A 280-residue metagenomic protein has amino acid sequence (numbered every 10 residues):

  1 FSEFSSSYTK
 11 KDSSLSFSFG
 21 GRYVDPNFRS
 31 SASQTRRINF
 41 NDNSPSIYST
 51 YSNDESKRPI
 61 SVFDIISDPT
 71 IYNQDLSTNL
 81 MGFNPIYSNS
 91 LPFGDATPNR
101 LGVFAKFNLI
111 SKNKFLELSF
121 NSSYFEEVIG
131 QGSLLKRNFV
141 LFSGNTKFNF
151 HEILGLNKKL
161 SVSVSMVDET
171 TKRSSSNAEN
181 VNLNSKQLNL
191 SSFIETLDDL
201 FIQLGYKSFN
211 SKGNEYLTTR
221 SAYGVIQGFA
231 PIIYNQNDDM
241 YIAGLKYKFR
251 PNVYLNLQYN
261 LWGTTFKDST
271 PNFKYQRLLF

Functional and structural regions predicted by a protein language model:
F1-F280: Exposed, low-structure sequence patches enriched in small/polar residues
